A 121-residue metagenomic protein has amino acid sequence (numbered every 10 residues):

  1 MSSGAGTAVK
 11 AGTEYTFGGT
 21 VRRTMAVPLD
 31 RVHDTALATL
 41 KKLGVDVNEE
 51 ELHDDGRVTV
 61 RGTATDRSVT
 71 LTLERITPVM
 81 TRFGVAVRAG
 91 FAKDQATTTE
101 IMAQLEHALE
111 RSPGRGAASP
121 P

Functional and structural regions predicted by a protein language model:
S2-P121: Ser/Thr-rich, low-complexity intrinsically disordered terminal regions
